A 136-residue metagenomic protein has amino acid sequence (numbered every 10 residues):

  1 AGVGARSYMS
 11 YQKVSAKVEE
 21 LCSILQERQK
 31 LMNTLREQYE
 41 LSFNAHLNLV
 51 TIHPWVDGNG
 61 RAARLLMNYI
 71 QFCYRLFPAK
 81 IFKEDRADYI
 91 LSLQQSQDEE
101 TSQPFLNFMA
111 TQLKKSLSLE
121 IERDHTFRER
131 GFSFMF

Functional and structural regions predicted by a protein language model:
A1-D57, R61-F136: FIC/Doc superfamily catalytic core
